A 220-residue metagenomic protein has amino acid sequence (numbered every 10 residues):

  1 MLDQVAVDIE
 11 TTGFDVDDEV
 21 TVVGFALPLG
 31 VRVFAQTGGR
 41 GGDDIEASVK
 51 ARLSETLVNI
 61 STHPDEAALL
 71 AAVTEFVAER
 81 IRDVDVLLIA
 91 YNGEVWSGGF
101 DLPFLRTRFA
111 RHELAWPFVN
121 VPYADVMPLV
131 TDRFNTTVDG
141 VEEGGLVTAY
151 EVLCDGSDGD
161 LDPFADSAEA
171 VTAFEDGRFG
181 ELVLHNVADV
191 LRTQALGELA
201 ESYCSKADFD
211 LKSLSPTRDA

Functional and structural regions predicted by a protein language model:
M1-D3, L211-A220: Terminal disorder- and signal-encoded targeting elements
M1-R108: Conserved non-catalytic scaffold segment of RNase H-like nuclease domains
P28, D85-D210: Metal-dependent phosphoesterase core characteristic of DEDDh/y 3'-5' exonuclease domains
Q36-R40, F209-P216: Short alpha-helical "patches" and their helix-cap loops
G38-S48, Y123-V130, D219: Low-complexity, flexible helical/coil segments
